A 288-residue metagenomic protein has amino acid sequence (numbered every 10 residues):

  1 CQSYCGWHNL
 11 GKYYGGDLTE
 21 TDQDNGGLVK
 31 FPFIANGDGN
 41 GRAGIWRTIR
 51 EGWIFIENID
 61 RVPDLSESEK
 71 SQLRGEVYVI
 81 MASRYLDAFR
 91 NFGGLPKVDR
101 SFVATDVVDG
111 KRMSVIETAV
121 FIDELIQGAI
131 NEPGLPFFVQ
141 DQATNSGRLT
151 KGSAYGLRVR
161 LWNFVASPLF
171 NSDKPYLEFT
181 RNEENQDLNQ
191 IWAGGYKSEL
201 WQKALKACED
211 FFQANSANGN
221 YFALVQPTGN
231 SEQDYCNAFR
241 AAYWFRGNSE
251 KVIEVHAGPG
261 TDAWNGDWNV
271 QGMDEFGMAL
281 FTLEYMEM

Functional and structural regions predicted by a protein language model:
C1-N25, L95, R148-Y155, R160-M288: An aromatic- and glycine-enriched ligand-binding surface/loop that stacks and positions planar moieties
G15-F92, D106-S146: Conserved, well-structured interaction surfaces
I56, A88-R90, P96-V98, K251-V255: Structural recognition of the beta-strand scaffold that forms the well-ordered cores of secreted hydrolase catalytic
G94-S101, N131-Q142, G219-Q226: Glycine- and aromatic-rich loop/turn segments at beta-sheet edges
V98-T105, F179-T180: Short, conserved phosphate-binding/catalytic loop or strand-edge motifs used in phosphoryl-/nucleotidyl-transfer
F102-V103, Q140, W244, G258: Short capping/connector residues at structural and topological boundaries
